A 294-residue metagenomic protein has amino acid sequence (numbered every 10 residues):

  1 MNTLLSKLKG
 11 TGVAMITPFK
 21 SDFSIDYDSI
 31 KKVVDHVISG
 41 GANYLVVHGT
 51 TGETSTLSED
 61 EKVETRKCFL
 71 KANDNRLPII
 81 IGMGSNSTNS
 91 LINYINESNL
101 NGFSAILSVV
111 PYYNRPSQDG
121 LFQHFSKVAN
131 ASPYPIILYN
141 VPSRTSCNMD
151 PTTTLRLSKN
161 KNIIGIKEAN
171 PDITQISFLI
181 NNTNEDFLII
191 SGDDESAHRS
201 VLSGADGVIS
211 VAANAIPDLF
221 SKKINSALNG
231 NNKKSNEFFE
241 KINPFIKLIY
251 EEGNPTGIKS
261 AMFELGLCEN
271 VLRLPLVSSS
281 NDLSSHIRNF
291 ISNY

Functional and structural regions predicted by a protein language model:
N2-V13, T17-S146: Active-site beta->alpha loop and helix N-cap motifs at the rims of alpha/beta catalytic domains
K7-P18, H36, G40-G41, L202-A205 (+1 more regions): C-terminal alpha-helical cap/extension of soluble enzyme domains
I30, K62, R66, L91 (+7 more regions): A general structural signal for well-ordered alpha-helical segments in protein cores
G40, E64, C68-N73, E97 (+9 more regions): Alpha-helical structural signal in soluble globular domains
Y44, C68, A72, I136 (+4 more regions): Residue-level detection of beta-strand scaffold positions
T56-L57, L91, S117-Q118, N148 (+4 more regions): Short Asp/Glu-rich motifs
N140, N162-I163, R273-L274: Glycine-rich phosphate-binding "P-loop"
R144-Y250: Catalytic alpha/beta core domains of metabolic enzymes, predominantly
